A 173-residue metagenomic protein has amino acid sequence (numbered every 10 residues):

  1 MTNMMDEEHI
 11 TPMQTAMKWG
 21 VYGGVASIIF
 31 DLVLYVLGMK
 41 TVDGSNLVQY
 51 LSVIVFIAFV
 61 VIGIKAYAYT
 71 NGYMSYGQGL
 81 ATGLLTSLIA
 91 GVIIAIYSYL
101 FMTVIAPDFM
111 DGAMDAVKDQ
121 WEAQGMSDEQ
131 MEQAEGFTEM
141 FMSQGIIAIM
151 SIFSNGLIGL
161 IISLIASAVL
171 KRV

Functional and structural regions predicted by a protein language model:
M1-G63: Transmembrane alpha-helical insertion/packing segments
Q14, K18-Y22, A81-A90: Alpha-helical transmembrane segments of multi-pass membrane proteins
A26-L34, V55-F59, A90-I94, S98 (+3 more regions): Alpha-helical transmembrane segments of multipass membrane proteins
F30-G38, I64-A68, I94-M102, A106 (+1 more regions): Membrane-water interface at transmembrane helix exits
I64-G79: Membrane-helix interface/capping segments
Y97-Q124: Functional transmembrane-helix hotspots
K118-M142: Short membrane-interface loop/juxtamembrane segments of multi-pass integral membrane proteins
F137-N155: Individual transmembrane alpha-helix segments
